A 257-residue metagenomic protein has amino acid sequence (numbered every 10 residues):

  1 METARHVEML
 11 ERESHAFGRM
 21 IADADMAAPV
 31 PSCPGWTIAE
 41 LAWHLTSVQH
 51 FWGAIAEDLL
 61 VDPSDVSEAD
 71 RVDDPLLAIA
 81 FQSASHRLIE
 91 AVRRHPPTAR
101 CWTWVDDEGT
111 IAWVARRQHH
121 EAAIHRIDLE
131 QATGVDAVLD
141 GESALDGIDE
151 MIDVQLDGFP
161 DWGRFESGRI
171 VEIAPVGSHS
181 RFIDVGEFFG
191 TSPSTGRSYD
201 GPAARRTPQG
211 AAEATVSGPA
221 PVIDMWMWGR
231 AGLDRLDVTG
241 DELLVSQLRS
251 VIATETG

Functional and structural regions predicted by a protein language model:
M1-A4, L45-T103, A137-G147: Short, helix-capping/interhelical loops that line the mouth of catalytic, cofactor-, or ligand-binding pockets
M1-H6, D23-A24, A28-P34, D58 (+4 more regions): Structured surface interface patches that mediate subunit assembly and partner/cofactor docking
M1-P31, G35-A39, S47-A54, S67-E68: Hydrophobic, proline/glycine-rich low-complexity stretches
L10-F17, I38-W52, A78-H95, A115-L129: Alpha-helical transition-metal enzyme core signature, strongest for iron centers
